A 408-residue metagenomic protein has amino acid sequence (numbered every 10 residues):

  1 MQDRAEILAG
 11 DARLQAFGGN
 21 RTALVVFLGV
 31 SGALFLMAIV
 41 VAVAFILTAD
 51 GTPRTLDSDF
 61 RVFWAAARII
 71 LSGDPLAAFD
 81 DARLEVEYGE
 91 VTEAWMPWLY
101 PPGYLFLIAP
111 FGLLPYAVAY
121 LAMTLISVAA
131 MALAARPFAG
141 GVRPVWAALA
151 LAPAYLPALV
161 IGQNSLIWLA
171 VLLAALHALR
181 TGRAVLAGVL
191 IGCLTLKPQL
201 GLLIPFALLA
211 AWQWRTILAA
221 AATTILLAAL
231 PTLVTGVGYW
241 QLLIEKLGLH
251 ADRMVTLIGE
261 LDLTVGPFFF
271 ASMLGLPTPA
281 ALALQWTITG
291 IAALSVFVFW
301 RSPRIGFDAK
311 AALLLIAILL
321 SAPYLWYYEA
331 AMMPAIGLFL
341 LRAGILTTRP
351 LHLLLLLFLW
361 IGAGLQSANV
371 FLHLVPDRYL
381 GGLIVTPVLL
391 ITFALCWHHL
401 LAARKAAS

Functional and structural regions predicted by a protein language model:
Q2-L186, L208-P334, L341, K405-A407: Primarily membrane-embedded glycan-assembly and transfer machineries that use lipid-linked glycans
L341-S408: Aromatic-enriched
